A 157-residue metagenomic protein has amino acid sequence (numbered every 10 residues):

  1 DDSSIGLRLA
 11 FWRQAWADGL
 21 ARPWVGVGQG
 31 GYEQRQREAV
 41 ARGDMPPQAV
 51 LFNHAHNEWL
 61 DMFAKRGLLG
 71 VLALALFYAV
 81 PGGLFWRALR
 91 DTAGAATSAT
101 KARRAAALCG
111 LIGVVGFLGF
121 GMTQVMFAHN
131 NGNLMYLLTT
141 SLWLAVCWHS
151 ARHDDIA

Functional and structural regions predicted by a protein language model:
D1-R13, V25-R66: Long extracytoplasmic/lumenal interhelical loops at the membrane interface of multi-pass membrane proteins
L9, Q29-E33, G70-A73, Q124 (+1 more regions): Short, flexible micro-motifs
F11-Q14, R35, E58, M62 (+4 more regions): Generic recognition of well-ordered alpha-helical segments
G19: Conserved short C-terminal alpha-helix that flanks the catalytic cleft of nucleotide-sugar-dependent
D44, S98, A145-W148: C-terminal or late-domain output modules
R66-V115: Hydrophobic transmembrane alpha-helices and their immediate junctions
L108-A157: Transmembrane alpha-helices of multi-pass inner-membrane enzymes
